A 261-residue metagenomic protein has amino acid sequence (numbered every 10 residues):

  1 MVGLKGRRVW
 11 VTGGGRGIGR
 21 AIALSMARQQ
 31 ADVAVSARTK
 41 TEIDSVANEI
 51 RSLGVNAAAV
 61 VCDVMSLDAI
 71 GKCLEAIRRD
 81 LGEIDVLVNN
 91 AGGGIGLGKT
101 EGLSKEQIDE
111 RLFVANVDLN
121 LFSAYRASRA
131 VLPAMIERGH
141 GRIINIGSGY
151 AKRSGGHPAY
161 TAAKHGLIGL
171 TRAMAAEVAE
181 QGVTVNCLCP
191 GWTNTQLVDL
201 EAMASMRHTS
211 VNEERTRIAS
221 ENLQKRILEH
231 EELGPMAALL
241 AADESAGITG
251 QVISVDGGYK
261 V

Functional and structural regions predicted by a protein language model:
G13-R16: Conserved glycine-rich cofactor-binding loop
T41, V61-C73, E110: The beta1-alpha1 cofactor-binding region of Rossmann-like NAD(H)/NADP(H)-dependent oxidoreductases
G98-V117, I218: Substrate-binding pocket helix/loop in short-chain dehydrogenase/reductase
E110, I144-G166, T171-E180, W192-T193: Catalytic loop of short-chain dehydrogenase/reductase
Y125, L132, H140, Q224-V255 (+1 more regions): C-terminal substrate-recognition "lid" of short-chain dehydrogenase/reductases
S128-R129, R172: A short, exposed helix-loop element centered on a Lys and neighboring polar residues
A179, T184, I248-G250: Short, small/polar-rich loop/turn modules that mediate ligand/substrate recognition or access, typified
